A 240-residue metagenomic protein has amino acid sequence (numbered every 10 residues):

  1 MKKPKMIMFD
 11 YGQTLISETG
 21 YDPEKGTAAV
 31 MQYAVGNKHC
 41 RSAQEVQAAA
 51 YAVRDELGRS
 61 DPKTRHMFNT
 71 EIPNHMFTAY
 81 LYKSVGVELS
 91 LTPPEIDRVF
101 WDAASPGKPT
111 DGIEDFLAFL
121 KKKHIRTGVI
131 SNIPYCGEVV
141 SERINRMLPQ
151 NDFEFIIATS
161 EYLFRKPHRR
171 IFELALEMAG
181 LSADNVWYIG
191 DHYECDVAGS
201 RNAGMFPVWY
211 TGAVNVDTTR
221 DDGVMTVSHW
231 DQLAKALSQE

Functional and structural regions predicted by a protein language model:
M1-I7, S17-Y21, G36, C40-Q44 (+3 more regions): Asp-based, Mg2+/Mn2+-dependent phosphohydrolase catalytic module
K2-K123: N-terminal helical cap/lid subdomain that shapes the substrate entry/recognition surface in HAD-like hydrolases
